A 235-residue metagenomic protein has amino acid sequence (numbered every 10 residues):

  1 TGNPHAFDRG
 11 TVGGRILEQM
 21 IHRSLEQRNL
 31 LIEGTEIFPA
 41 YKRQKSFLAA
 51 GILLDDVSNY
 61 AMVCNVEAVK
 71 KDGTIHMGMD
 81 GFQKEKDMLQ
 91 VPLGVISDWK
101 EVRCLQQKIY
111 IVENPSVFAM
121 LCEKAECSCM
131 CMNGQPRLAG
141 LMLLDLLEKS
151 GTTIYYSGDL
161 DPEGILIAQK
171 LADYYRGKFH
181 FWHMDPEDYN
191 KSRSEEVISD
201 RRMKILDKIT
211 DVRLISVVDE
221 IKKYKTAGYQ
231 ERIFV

Functional and structural regions predicted by a protein language model:
T1-C131, P136-K149, E163, E187-V235: Nucleic-acid enzyme cleavage-core boundary/entry regions
A6, H180-F181: Secondary-structure boundary/capping residues
A125, Y174-Y175: Short, structured coil segments at secondary-structure junctions
S128, K178-H180: Conserved beta-strand segments of alpha/beta enzyme cores
G151-D161: Acidic beta-strand-to-loop metal/phosphate-binding motif
A168-Q169: Histidine/acidic-residue-rich catalytic or RNA/ligand-binding cores of hydrolases and nuclease-related proteins
M184: Short loop/turn segments at strand-loop or loop-helix junctions that form parts of catalytic or ligand-binding pockets
